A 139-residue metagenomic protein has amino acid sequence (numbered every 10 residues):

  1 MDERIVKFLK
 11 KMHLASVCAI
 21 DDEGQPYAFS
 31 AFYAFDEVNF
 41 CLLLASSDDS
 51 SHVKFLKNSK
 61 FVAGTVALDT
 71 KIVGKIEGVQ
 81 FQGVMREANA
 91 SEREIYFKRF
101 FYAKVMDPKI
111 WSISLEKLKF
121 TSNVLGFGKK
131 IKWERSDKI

Functional and structural regions predicted by a protein language model:
M1-S16, K138-I139: Extreme N-terminal tail/first-helix region
L9, F55-L56, Y96: A generic structural signal for nonpolar/aromatic side chains embedded in well-ordered alpha-helices
M12-D48, L56, A63-A67: Short beta-strand segments
A34, D49-S51, T70-I72, K117: Short, catalytically relevant binding-site loops at active-site mouths
S46-D49, A63-L68, S91-Y102: Short acidic (Asp/Glu) patches
H52-V79, G83: Helix-adjacent hinge/juxtasegments
V73-I139: Charged, gly/pro-rich active-site loop segments
